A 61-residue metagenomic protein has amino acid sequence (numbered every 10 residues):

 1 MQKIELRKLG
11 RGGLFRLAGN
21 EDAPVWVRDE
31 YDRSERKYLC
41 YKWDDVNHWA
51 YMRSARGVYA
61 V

Functional and structural regions predicted by a protein language model:
M1-R11: Mixed-charge, Lys/Arg-rich low-complexity intrinsically disordered regions
L6, V27-D29, H48, A60: Intrinsic disorder/low-complexity segments, especially N-terminal tails and targeting/processing regions
G12-F15, C40: A broad helix-preferring feature
L17-N20: Short, surface-exposed secondary-structure boundary micro-motifs
D22-R33: Short beta-strand-centered aromatic/proline hotspots
S34-W43: Short, solvent-exposed secondary-structure boundary/capping segments
D45-V61: Intrinsically disordered, low-complexity, charged/polar segments
